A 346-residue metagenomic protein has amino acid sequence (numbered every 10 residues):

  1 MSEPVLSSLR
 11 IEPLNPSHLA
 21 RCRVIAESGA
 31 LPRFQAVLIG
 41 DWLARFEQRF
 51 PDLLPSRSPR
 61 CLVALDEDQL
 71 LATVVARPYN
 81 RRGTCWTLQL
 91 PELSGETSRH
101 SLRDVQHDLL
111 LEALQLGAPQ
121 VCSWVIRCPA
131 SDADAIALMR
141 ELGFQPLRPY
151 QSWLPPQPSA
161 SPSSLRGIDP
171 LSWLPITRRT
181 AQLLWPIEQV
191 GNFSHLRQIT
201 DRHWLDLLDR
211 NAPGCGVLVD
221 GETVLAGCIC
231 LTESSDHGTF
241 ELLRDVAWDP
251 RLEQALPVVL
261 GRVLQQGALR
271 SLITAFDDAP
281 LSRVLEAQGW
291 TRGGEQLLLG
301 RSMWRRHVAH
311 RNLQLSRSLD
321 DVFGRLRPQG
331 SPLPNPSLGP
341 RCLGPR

Functional and structural regions predicted by a protein language model:
S2, P129-S131, E141-S164, S271-R346: Active-site/acyl-donor-binding loops of N-acyltransferases
E3-A76, E141-G238: Amide-forming acyltransferase catalytic core, primarily the GNAT-like/NAT-type and related acyltransferase folds
L14, V74-V75, P91, R127-A130 (+4 more regions): Structural motif
C61-L62, C85-Q89, L110-L114, W124-V125 (+6 more regions): Short, structured motif recognition centered on aromatic/hydrophobic residues
G83-S101, S235-P250: Conserved acetyl-CoA binding element of GNAT-fold acetyltransferases
W86, G117-P129, Q265-D277: Conserved GNAT acetyl-CoA-binding A-motif
S98-Q115, E141, D249-L264: Conserved acetyl-CoA-binding loop-helix of GNAT-fold acetyltransferases
G221-S271: Intrinsically disordered, low-complexity segments enriched in Gly and acidic/Ser/Thr residues that form flexible
